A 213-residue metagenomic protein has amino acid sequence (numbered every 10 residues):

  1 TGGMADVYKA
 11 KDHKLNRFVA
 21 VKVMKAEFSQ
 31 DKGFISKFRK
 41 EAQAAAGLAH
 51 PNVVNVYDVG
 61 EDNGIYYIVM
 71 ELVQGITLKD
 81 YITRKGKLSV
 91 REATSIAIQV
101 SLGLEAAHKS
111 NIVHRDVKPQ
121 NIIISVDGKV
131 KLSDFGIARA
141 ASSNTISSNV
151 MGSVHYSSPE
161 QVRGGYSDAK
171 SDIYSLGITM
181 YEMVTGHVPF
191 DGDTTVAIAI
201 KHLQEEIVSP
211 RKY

Functional and structural regions predicted by a protein language model:
D6: Conserved N-lobe ATP-binding subsite of Hanks-type protein kinase domains, especially the beta3 VAIK lysine
K25-G47: AlphaC helix of the eukaryotic protein kinase fold
V59: Activation-segment/catalytic-loop signature of the eukaryotic protein kinase fold
N63-T77, Y81: Conserved short submotifs of the Hanks-type protein kinase catalytic core that shape the nucleotide-binding pocket
I96-A97: Activation segment signature within eukaryotic-like protein kinase domains
V100-I112: Protein kinase catalytic-loop region centered on the HRD/HxD motif
H155-Y213: C-terminal lobe helix-coil module of Hanks-type protein kinase domains
